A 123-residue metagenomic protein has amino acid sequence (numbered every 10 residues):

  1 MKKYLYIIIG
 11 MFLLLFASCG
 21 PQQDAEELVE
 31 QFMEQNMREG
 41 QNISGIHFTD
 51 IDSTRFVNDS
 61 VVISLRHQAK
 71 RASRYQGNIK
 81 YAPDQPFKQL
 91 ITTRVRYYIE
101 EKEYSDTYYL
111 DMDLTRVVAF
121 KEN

Functional and structural regions predicted by a protein language model:
M1-C19: Sec-dependent bacterial lipoprotein signal peptides
C19-N123: Cystatin/cathelin-like cysteine-protease inhibitor module
